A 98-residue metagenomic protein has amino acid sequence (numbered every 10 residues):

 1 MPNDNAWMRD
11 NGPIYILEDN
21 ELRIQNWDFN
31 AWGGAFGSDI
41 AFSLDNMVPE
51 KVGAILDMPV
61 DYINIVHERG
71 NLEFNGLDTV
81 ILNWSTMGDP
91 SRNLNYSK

Functional and structural regions predicted by a protein language model:
M1-K98: The feature marks the mature, well-folded catalytic cores of soluble enzymes
